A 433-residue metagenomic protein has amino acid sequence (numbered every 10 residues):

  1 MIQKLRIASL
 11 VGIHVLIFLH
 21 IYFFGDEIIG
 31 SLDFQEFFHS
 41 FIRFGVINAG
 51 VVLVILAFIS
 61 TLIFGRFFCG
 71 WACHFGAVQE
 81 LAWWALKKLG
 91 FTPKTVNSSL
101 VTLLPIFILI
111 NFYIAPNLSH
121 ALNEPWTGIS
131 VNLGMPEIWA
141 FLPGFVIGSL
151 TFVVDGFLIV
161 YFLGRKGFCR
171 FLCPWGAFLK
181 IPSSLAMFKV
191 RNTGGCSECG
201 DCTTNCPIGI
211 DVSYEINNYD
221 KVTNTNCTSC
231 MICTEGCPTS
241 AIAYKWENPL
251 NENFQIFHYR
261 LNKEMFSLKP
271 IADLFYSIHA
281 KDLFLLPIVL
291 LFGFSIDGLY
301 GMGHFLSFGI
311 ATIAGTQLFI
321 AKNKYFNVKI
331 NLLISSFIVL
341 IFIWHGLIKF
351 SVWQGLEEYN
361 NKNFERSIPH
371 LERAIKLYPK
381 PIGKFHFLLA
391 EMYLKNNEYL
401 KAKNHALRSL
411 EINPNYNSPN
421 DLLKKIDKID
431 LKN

Functional and structural regions predicted by a protein language model:
M1-I216, T225, E235, S240-K376 (+2 more regions): Non-ligating segments of multi-cofactor redox enzymes
N360, K395, K425-K432: Register position in tetratricopeptide repeats
L377-Y378, I412: Structural marker of alpha-solenoid helical repeat scaffolds
G383-F385, S418-P419: TPR alpha-solenoid repeat register
